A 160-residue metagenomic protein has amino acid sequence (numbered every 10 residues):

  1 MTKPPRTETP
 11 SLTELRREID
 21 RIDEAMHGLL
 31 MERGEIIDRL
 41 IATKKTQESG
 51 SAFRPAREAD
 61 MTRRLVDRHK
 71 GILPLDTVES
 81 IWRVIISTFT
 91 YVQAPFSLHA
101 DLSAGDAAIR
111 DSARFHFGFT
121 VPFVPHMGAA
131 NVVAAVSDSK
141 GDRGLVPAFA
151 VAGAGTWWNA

Functional and structural regions predicted by a protein language model:
M1-A160: Domain-level signature for soluble enzymes in the chorismate/prephenate branch of the shikimate pathway
